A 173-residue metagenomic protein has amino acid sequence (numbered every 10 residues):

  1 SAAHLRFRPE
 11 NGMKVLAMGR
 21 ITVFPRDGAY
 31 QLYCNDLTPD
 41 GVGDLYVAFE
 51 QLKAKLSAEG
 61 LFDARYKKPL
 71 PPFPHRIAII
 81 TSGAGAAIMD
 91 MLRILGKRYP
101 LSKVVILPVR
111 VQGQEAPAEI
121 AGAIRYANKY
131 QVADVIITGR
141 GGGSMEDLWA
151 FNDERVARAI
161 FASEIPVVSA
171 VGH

Functional and structural regions predicted by a protein language model:
A2-M18: Short nucleic-acid-contacting surface segments enriched for D/E, G, S/T with interspersed K/R
E10, V42, E50, K67 (+4 more regions): Short capping/connector residues at structural and topological boundaries
L16, R20-L107: Short, glycine/charged-enriched hinge/interface segments at domain edges or termini
A78-H173: Short glycine/threonine-rich loop/turn motifs
